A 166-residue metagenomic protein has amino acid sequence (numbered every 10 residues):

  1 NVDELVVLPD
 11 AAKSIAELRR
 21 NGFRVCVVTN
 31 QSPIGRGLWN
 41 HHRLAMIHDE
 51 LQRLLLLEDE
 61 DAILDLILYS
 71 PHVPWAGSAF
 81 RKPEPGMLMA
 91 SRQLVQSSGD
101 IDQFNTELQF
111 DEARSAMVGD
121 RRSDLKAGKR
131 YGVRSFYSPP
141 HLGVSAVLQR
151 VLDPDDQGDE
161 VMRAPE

Functional and structural regions predicted by a protein language model:
N1-V6, N40-H42: Short glycine-enriched, charge-decorated loop/helix-capping segments at active-site entrances that position
L5-P9, R81-K82: Conserved phosphate-coordination/catalytic loops
P9-D10, R114: Glycine-centered loop/turn motifs
D10, S14, M87-A90: Well-ordered alpha-helical segments embedded in enzymatic catalytic cores
A11-H48, D61-A76: Substrate-recognition element of Asp-dependent hydrolases with the DxDx(T/V) motif
H41-D65, P74-E166: Asp-based, Mg2+/Mn2+-dependent phosphohydrolase catalytic module
